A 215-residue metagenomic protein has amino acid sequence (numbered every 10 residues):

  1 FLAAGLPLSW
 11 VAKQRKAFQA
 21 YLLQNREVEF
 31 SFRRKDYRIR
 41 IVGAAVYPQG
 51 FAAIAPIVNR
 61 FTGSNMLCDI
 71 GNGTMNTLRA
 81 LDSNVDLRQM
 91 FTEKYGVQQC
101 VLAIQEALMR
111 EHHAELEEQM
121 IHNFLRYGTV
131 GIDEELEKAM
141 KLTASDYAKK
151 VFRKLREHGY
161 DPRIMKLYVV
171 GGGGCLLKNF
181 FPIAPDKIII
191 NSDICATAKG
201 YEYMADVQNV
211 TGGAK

Functional and structural regions predicted by a protein language model:
F1-N65, N84-Q99, Q119-K215: Nucleotide/phosphate-binding catalytic cleft detector across ATP-hydrolyzing and phosphate-transferring enzymes
C68-N72: Active-site-proximal alpha-helical scaffolds that flank and shape metal-associated catalytic sites
M75-R79: Short beta-strand scaffold segments in enzyme catalytic cores
H112-L116: Short, basic interhelical loop/turn and adjoining N-cap of the next helix at nucleic-acid- or acidic-partner-contacting
